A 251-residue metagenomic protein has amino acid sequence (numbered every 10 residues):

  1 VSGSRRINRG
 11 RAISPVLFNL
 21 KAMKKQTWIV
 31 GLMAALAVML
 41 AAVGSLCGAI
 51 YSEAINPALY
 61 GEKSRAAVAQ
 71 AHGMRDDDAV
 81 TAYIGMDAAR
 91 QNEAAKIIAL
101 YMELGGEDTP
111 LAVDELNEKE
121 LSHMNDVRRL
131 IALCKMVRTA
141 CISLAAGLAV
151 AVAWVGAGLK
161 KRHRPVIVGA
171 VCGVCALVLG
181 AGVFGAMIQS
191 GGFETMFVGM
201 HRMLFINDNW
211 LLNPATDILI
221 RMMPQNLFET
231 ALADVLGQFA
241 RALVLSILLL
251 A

Functional and structural regions predicted by a protein language model:
R11, P15-V16: Short, often N-terminal, low-complexity regions that either remain intrinsically disordered or form a short helix
N19-L59: Hydrophobic secretory-pathway targeting helix
K24-G31, A145-S190, S246-A251: Juxtamembrane interface at the cytosolic side of transmembrane helices
L46-A54, A181-E194: C-terminal TM-helix exit segments that contain a strictly Trp-centered aromatic cap at the helix terminus
A58-D114: Membrane-interface interhelical loops and short interface/amphipathic helices in multi-pass inner-membrane
I97-C141, Q225-F239: Individual transmembrane alpha-helix segments
S190-T216: Juxtamembrane non-transmembrane "cap" segments at the membrane-aqueous interface of multi-pass membrane proteins
D208-A251: Terminal transmembrane helical module of multi-pass membrane proteins
